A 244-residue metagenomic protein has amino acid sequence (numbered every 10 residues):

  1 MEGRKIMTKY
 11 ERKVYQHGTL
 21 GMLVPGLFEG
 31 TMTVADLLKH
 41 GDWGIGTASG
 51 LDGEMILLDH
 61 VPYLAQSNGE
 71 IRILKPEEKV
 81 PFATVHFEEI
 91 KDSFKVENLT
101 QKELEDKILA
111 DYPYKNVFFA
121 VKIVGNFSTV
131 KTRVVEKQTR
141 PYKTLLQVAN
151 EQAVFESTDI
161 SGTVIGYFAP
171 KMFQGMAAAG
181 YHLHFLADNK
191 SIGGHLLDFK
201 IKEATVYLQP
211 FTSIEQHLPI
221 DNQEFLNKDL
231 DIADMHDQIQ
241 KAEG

Functional and structural regions predicted by a protein language model:
G3-H17: Hydrophobic, proline/glycine-rich low-complexity stretches
T19-A83: N-terminal low-complexity or amphipathic/hydrophobic leaders
L27-T31, D36, G53-I56, T212-G244: Intrinsically disordered, low-complexity terminal/linker regions enriched in Pro/Ser/Gly and acidic residues
A65-D111: A glycine-rich, hydrophobic loop/mini-helix early in the fold
A65-Q66, K131-T132, G175, G193-H195 (+1 more regions): Short helix/loop capping segments that flank catalytic or ligand/cofactor-binding pockets
E105-Y167, Q174-M176: Long, positively charged binding patches that form subdomain-scale interaction surfaces for polyanionic ligands
A178-L186: Histidine-centered divalent-metal-coordination microenvironment in nucleic-acid enzymes
A187-L230: A hydrophobic, small-residue-rich beta->alpha segment in the mid-to-C-terminal subdomain of diverse proteins
